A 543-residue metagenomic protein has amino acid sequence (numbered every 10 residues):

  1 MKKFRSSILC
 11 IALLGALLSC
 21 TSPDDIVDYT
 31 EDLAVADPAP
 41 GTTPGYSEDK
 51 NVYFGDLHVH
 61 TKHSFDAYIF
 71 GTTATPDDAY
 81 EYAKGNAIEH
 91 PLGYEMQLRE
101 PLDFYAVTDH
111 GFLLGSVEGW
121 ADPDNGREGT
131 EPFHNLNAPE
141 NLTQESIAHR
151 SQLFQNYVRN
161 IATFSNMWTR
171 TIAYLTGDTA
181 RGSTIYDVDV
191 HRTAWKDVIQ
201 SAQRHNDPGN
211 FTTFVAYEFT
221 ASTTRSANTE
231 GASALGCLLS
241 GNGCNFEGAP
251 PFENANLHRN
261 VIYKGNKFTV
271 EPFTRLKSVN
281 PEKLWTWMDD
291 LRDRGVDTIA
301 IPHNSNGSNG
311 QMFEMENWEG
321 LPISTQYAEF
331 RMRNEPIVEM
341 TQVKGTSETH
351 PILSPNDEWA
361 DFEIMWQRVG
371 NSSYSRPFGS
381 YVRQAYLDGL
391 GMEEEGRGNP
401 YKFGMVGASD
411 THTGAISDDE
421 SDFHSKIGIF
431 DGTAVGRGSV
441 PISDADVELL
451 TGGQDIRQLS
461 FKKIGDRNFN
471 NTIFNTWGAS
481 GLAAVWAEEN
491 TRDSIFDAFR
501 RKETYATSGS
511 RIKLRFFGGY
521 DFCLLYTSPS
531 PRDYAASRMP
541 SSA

Functional and structural regions predicted by a protein language model:
M1-K2, Y526, R538: Generic cytosolic/nucleocytoplasmic N-terminal low-complexity/intrinsically disordered segments
K2-I8: Bacterial N-terminal signal peptides that target proteins for export
L18-S19: C-terminal motif of bacterial Sec signal peptides marking the signal peptidase cleavage site
S22-S528, R532: Extended, charged catalytic domains and RNA/DNA-binding interfaces, predominantly in divalent-metal-using enzymes
P531-D533, S537-A543: Positively charged, low-complexity/disordered segments
